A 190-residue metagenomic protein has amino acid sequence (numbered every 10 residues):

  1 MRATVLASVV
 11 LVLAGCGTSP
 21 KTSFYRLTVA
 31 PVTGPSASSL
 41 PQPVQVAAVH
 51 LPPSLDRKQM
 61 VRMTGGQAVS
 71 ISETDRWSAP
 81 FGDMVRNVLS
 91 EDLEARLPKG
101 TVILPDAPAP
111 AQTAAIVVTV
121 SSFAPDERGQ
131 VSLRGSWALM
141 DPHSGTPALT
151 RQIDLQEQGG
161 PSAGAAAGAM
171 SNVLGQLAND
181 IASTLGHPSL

Functional and structural regions predicted by a protein language model:
M1-V5: Bacterial N-terminal signal peptides that target proteins for export
V12-G15: C-terminal motif of bacterial Sec signal peptides marking the signal peptidase cleavage site
G17-P35, R96-S144, G159-G160: Surface-exposed short loop/turn segments
S38, L177-L190: Short, low-complexity, Pro/Ser/Thr/Gly-rich segments in the mature regions of secreted, periplasmic
P41-A111: N-terminal segment of the mature soluble domain
V61, Q67-R76, H143-S183: Short secondary-structure boundary motifs at beta->alpha junctions and helix caps
G82, R86, S90, E94 (+4 more regions): Extracytoplasmic/secreted envelope proteins and their assembly/folding machinery, especially bacterial periplasmic
